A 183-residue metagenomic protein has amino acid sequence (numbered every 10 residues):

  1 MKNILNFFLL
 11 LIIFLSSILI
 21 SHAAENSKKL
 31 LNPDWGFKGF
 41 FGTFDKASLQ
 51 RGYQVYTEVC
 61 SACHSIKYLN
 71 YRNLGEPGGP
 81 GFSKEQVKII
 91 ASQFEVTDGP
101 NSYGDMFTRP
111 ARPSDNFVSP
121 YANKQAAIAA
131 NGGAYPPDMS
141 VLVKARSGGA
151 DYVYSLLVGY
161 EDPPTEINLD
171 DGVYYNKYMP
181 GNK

Functional and structural regions predicted by a protein language model:
K2-F7, S17-T43: Post-cleavage N-terminal segment of exported redox proteins
K29-Q54, S65-K84: Electrostatic cytochrome c docking/interface patches
G42-L49, Y53, A129-G132, R146-A150: Solvent-exposed, acidic/flexible segments
Q54-I66, V118-A122, Y135-K144, Y152-S155: C-type cytochrome heme c attachment motif
V59-Y71, Y160-P164: A generic secondary-structure signal for well-formed alpha-helical elements
G75-A130, A134-P136: Structured domain cores in non-transmembrane regions
A150-K183: Extracytoplasmic/lumenal ectodomains and periplasmic regions of secretory and membrane proteins
